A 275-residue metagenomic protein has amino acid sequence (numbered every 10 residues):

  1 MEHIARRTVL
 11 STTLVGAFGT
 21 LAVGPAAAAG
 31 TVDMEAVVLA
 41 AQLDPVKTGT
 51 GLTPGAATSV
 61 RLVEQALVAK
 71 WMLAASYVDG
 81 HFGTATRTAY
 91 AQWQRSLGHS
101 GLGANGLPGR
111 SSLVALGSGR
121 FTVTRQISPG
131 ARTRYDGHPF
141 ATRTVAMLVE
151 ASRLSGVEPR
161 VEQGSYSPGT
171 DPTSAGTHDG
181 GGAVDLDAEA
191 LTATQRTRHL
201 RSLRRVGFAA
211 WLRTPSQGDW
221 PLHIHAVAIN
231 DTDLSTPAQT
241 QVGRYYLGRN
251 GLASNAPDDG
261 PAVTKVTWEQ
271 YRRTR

Functional and structural regions predicted by a protein language model:
M1-I4, T12-T20: Secretory targeting signals
E2-I4, T8, P25-G80: Acidic, Ser/Thr/Pro/Gly-enriched interdomain connector segments
L39-T48, V68-M72, S118-Y135, H178-V184: Acidic/histidine-rich, surface-exposed loop or edge segments in extracytoplasmic proteins
V46-G55, A75-G80, G101-G103, P129-A141 (+1 more regions): Second-shell loop/turn segments in exported
T50-L116: Short acidic, glycine/serine/threonine-rich helix-capping segments at coil-helix boundaries
A75-D79, G101-L107, E158-S165, G207-Q217: Surface-exposed patches in mature extracellular/periplasmic domains of secreted proteins
R134, S174-A175, G180, A190-R275: Catalytic cores and adjacent binding grooves of peptidoglycan-active enzymes
R143-T173: Extended, low-complexity, intrinsically disordered C-terminal regulatory tails of eukaryotic serine/threonine kinases
